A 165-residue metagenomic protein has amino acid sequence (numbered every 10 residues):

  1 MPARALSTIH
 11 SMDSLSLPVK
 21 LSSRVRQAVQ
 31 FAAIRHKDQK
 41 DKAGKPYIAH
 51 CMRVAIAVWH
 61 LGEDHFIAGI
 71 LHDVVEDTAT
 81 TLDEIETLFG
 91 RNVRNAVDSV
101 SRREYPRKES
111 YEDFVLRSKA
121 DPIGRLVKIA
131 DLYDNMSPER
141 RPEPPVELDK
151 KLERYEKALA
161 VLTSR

Functional and structural regions predicted by a protein language model:
P2-R165: Active-site helical microenvironments for divalent-metal-assisted chemistry
